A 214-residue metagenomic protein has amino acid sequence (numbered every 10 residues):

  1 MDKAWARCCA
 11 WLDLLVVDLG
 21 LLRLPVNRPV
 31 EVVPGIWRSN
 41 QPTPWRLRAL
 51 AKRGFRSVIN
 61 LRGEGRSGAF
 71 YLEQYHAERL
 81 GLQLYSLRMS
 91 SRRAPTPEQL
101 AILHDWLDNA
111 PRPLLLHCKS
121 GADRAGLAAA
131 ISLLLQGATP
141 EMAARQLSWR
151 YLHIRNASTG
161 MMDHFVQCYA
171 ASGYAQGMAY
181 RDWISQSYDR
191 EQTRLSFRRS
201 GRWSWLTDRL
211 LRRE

Functional and structural regions predicted by a protein language model:
M1-L114, L127-E214: Cys-dependent protein tyrosine phosphatase-like superfamily
C118: Short cysteine clusters
G121: Substrate/cofactor-recognition hotspot
R124: Glycine/aspartate-rich loop-and-adjacent alpha/beta segment that forms the canonical ThDP
